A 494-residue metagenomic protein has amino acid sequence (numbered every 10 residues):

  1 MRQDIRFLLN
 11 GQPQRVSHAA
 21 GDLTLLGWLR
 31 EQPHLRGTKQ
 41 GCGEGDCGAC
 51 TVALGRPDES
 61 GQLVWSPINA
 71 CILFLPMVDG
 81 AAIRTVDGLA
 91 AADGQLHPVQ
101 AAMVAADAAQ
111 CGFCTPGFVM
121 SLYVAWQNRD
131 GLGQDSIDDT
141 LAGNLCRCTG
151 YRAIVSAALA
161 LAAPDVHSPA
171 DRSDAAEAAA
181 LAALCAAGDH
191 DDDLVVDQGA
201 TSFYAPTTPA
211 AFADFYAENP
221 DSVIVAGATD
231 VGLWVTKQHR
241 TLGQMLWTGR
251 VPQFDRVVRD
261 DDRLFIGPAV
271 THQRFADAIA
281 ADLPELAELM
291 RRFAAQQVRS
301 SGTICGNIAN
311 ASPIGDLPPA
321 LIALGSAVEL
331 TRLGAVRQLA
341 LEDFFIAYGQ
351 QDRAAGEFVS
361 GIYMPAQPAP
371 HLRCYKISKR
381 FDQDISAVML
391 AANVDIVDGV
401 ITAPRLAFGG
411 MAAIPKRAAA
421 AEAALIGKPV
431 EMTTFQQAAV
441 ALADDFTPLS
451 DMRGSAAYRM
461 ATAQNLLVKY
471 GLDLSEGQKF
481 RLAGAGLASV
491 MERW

Functional and structural regions predicted by a protein language model:
M1-F7: Short structural boundary motif marking the start of a folded domain
L8, P13, A53-P57, L63-N69 (+5 more regions): C-terminal structural segment of proteins
Q12-G21: Short, contiguous acidic and Ser/Thr-rich linear segments
A20-V52: A basic, amphipathic helix-loop patch mediating RNA/tRNA/ribosome contacts
L23-W28, F74-A82, I346-A354, D382-D384: Short, surface-exposed linear segments at secondary-structure transitions and domain or protein termini
R30-L35, Q95-L96, N128-G131: Short Cys/His-rich Zn2+-coordinating modules
V52-L89: Helix-adjacent hinge/juxtasegments
